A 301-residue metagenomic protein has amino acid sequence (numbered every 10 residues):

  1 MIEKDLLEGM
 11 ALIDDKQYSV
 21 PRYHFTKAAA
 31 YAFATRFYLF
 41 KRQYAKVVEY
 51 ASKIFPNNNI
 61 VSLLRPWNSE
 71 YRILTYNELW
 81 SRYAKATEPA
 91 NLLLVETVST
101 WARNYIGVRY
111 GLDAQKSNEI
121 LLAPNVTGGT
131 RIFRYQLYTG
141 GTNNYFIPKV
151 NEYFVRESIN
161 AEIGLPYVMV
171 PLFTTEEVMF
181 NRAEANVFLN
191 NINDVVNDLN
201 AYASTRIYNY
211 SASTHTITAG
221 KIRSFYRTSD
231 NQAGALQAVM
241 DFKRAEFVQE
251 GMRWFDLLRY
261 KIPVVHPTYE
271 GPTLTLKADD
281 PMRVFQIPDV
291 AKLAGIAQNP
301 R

Functional and structural regions predicted by a protein language model:
M1-W101, N125-R301: Acidic/polar-rich alpha-helix caps and helix-coil junctions
G107, G111-L112, Y167-V170: Eukaryotic alpha-helical solenoid repeat scaffolds
G111, N118-E119: Charged, low-cysteine interdomain linkers and short loop/connector segments that bridge structured helical modules
I120-P124: Short Lys/Arg-rich basic patches
